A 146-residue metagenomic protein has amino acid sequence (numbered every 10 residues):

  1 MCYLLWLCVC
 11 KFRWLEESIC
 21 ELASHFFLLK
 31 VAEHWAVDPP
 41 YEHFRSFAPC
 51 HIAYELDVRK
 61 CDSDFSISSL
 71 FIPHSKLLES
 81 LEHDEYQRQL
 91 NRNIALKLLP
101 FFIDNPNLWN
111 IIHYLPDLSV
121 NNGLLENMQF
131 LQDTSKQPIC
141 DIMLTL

Functional and structural regions predicted by a protein language model:
M1-L4, A48-I72: Short secondary-structure boundary segments
M1-L7, I19, A23: Active-site His/Glu-centered metal-binding helix of metallohydrolases
W6-K11, D84-E85: Second-shell loop/turn segments in exported
L7, F26-K30, F101-D104: Active-site catalytic microenvironments for nucleophilic, acid-base chemistry
F12-K60: Post-HExxH zinc-binding segment in Zn-dependent metallohydrolases
C61-L146: Pan-zinc metallopeptidase signature
